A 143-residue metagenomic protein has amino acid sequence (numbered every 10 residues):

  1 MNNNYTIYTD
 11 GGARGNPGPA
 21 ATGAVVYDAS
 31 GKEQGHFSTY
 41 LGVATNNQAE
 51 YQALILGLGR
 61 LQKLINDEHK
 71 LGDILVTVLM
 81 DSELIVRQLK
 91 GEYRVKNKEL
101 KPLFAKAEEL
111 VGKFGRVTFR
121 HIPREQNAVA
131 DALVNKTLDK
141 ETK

Functional and structural regions predicted by a protein language model:
M1-Q48, G59-Q62: RNase H-like nuclease fold core
G12, N16, I55-T142: RNase H catalytic domain
E50, L54: Short, conserved alpha-helix that lines the donor NDP-sugar binding/gating region of sugar-transfer enzymes
